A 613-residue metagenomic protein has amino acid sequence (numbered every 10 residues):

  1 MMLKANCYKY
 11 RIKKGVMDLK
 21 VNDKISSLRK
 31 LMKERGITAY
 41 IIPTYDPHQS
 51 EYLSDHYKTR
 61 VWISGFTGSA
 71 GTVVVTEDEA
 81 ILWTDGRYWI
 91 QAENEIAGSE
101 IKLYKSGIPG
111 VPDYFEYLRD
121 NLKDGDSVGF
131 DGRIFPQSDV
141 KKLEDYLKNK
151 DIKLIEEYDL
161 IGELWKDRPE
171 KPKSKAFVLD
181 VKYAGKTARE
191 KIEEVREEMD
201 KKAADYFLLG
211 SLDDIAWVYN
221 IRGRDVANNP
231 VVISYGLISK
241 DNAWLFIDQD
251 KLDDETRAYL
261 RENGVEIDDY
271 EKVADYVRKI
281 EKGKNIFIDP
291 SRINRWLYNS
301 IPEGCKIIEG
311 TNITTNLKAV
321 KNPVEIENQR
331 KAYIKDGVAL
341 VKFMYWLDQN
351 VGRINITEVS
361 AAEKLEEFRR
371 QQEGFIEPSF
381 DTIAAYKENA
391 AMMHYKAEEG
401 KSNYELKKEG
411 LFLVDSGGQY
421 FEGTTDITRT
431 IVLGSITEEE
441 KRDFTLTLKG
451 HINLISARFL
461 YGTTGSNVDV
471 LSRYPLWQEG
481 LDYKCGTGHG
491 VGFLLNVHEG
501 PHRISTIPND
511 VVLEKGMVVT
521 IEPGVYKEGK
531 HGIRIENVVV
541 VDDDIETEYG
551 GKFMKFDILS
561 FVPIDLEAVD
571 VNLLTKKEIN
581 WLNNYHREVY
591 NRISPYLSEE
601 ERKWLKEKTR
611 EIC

Functional and structural regions predicted by a protein language model:
M1: AAA+ ATPase active-site-proximal loops
K4-C613: Active-site neighborhoods and metal-handling regions in enzymes and metal-associated proteins
